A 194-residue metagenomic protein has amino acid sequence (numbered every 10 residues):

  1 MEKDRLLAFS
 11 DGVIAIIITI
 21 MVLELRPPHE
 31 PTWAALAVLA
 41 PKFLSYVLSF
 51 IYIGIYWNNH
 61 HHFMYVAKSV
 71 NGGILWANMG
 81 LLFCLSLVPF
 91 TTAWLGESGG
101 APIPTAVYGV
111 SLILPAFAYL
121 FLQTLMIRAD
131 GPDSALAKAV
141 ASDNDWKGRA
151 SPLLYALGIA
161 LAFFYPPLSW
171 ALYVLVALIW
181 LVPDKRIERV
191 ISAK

Functional and structural regions predicted by a protein language model:
M1-K194: Multi-pass alpha-helical transmembrane bundle typical of ion/small-solute transporters and intramembrane aspartyl
